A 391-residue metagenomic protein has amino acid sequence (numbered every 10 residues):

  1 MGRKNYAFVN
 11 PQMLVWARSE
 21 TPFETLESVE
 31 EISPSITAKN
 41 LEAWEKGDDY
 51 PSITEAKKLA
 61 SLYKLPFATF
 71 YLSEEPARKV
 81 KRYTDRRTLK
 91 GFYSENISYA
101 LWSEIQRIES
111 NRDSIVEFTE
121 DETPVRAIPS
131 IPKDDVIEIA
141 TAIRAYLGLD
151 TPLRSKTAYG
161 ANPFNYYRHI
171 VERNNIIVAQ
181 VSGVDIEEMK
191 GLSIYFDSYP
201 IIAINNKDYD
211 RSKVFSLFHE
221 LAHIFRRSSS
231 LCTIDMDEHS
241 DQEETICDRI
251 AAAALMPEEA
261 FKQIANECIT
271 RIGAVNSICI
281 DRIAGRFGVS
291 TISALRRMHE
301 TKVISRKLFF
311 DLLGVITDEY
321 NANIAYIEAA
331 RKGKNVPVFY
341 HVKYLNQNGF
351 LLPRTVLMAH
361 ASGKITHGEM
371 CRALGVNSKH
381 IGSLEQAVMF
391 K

Functional and structural regions predicted by a protein language model:
M1-K391: Active-site hotspot residues in diverse enzymes, especially metal/ion-binding acidic/histidine motifs
